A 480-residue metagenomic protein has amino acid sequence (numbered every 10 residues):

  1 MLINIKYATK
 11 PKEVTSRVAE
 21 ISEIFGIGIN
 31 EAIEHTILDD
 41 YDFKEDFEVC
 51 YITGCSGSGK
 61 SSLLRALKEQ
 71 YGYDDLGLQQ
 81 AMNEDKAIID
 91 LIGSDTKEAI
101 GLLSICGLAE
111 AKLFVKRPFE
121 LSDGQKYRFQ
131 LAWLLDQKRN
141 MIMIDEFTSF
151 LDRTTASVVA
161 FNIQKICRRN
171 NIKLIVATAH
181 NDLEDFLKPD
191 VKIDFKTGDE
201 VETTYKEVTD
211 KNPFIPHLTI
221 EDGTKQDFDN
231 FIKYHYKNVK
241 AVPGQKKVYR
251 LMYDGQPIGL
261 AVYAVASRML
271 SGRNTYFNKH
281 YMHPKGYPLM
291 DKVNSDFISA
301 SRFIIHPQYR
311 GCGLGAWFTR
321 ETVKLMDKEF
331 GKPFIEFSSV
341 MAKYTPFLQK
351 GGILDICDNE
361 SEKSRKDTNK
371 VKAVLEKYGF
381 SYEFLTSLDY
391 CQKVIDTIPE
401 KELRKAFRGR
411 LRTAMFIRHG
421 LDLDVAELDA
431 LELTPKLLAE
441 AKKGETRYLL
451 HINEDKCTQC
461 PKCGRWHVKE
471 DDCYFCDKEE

Functional and structural regions predicted by a protein language model:
M1-K44, T204-E207: Pre-NBD coupling/linker segments of ABC/ABC-like ATPases
Y7-A8, D42-G107, D185-L187: ABC ATPase nucleotide-binding domain signature region
E69, D123-I144: GG-anchored amphipathic helix commonly corresponding to the ABC/SMC/Rad50 NBD signature/C-loop
V115-Q125: Conserved ABC ATPase signature
M143-T154: Walker B catalytic motif
H180-L187, T345-F347: Conserved H-loop
G198-F297, K324-T458, D477: Terminal substrate-recognition subdomain of acyl/acetyltransferases
I305, R310-M326: Conserved acetyl-CoA-binding loop-helix of GNAT-fold acetyltransferases
